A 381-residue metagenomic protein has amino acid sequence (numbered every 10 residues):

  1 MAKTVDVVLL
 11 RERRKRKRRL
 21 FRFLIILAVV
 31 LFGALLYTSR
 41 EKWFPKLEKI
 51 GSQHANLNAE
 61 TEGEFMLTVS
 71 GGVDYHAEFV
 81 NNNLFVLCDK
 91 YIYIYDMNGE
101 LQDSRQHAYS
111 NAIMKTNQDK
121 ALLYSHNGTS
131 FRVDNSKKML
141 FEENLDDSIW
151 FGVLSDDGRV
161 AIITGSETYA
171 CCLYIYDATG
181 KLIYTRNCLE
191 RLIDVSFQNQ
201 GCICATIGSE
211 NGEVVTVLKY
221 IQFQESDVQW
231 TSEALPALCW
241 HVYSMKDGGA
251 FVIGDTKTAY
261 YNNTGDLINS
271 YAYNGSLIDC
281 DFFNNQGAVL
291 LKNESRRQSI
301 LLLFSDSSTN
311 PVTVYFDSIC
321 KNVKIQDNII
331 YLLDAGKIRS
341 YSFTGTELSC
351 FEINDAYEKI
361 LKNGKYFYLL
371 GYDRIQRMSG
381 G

Functional and structural regions predicted by a protein language model:
M1-L20: N-terminal Lys/Arg-rich, disordered targeting/topogenic segments
F21-T38: Hydrophobic membrane-insertion alpha-helices, especially the h-region of bacterial N-terminal signal peptides
S39-E41, Y91-Y93, T129-V133, T168-Y174 (+5 more regions): Structural motif
A55-V69, N98-Q106, K137-N144, G180-N187 (+4 more regions): A short beta-strand motif characteristic of beta-propeller blades
T61-Y93, R105-M114: Beta-strand-rich domains and repeat architectures in extracellular enzymes and scaffolds, especially beta-propellers
S70-E78, A108-D119, D147-D156, C188-N199 (+5 more regions): Repeated scaffold domains used in trafficking and secretory/extracellular systems, primarily beta-propellers
Q102-G201, A205-T206, G212: Non-cytosolic head/periplasmic domains of membrane-anchored proteins
Y169-A259: Solenoidal tandem-repeat scaffolds enriched in leucines and small polar residues
